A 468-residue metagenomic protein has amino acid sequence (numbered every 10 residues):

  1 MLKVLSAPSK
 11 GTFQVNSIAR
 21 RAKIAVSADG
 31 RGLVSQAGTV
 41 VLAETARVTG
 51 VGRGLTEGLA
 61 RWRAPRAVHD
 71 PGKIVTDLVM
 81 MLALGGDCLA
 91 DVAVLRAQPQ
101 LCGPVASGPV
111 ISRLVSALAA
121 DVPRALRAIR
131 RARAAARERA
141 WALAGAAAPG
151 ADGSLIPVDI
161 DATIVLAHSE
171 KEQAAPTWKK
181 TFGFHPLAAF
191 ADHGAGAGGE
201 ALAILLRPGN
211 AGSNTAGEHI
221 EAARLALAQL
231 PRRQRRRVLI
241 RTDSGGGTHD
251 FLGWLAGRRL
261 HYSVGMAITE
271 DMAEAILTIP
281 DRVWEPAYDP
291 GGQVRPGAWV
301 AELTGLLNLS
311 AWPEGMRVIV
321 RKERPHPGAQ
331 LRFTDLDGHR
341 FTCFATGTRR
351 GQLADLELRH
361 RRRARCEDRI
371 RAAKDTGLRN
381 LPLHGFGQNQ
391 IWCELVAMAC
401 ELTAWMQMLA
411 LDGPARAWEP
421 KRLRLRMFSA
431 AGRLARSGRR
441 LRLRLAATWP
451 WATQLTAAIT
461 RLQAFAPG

Functional and structural regions predicted by a protein language model:
M1-A211, G217-R233, Q407, A431-G468: Dynamic "connector" segments at or just before major functional cores
V4, S9-I24, A28-R31, H261-K374 (+1 more regions): An anionic, glycine-rich sequence signature occurring as long contiguous blocks
G32-L33, P65-K73, T334-D335, L383-W392 (+1 more regions): Structural motif
T45, V92, Q352-M406: Short amphipathic alpha-helical "interface-anchor" segments enriched in bulky aromatics
D161, R237-G247: Acidic/histidine-rich, metal-coordinating catalytic segments
T163-V165, P208-G209, A267-T269, R324-H326 (+7 more regions): Short, glycine-/Ser/Thr-/acidic-enriched flexible segments
K180-A188, E221, G257-M272: Acidic, His- and aromatic-enriched active-site or binding-groove loops in soluble protein domains that engage sugars
R379-L455: Basic, amphipathic alpha-helical segments enriched in Lys/Arg and hydrophobic/aromatic residues
